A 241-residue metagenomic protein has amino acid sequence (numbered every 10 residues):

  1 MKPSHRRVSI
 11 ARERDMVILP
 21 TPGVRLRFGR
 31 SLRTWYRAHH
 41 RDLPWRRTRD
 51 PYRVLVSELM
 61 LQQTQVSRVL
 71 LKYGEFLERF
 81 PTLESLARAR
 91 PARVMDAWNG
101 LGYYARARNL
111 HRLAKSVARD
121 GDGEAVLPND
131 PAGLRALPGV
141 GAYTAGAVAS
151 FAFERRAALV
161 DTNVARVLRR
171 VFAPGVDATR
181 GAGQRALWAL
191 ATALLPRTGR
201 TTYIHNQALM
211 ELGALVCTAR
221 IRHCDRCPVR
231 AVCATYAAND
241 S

Functional and structural regions predicted by a protein language model:
K2, R6-P22, H40-R41: Short, contiguous pre-domain boundary segments
D15-T34, K72-G74: An acidic intrinsically disordered interaction segment
S31, W35-N239: Catalytic cores of DNA base-excision repair glycosylases
